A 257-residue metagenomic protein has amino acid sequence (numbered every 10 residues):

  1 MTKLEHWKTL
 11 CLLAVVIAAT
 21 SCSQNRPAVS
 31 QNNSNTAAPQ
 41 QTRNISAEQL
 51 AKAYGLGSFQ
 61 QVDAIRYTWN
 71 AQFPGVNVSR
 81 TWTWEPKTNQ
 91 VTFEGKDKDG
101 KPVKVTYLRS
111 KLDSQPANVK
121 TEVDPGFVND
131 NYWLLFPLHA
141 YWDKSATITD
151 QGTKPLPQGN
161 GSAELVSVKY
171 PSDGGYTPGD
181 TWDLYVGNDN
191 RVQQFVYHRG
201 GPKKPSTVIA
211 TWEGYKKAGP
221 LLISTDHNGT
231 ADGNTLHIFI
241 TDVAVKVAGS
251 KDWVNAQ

Functional and structural regions predicted by a protein language model:
M1-C11: Bacterial N-terminal signal peptides that target proteins for export
A18-S21: C-terminal motif of bacterial Sec signal peptides marking the signal peptidase cleavage site
S23-N25: Bacterial signal peptide processing site
V29-A53: Post-signal peptide N-terminal segment of mature Sec-exported envelope proteins
T42-R43, L108-D180, G200-K203, A256-Q257: Flexible, processing/modification-adjacent segments and terminal tails in exported/periplasmic/extracellular proteins
I45, Q49-T121, D150-T153: N-terminal mature ectodomain segment of secretory-pathway/periplasmic proteins
F59, W84-P86, W133-L134, W182 (+1 more regions): Tryptophan-centric aromatic hotspots in well-structured domains and transmembrane helices
N160-N255: Gly/Pro-enriched, hydrophobic low-complexity segments that function as extracytoplasmic propeptides/linkers
